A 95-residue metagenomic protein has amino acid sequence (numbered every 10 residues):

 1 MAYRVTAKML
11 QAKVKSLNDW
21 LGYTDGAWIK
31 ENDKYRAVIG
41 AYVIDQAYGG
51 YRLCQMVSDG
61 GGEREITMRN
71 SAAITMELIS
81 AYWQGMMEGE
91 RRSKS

Functional and structural regions predicted by a protein language model:
M1-G40, M56-L78, M86-G89, S93: Negatively charged, low-complexity tracts enriched in Asp/Glu with abundant Ser/Thr
A41-D45: Short, surface-exposed charged micro-motifs
G49-R52: Hydrophobic residues embedded in beta-strands of well-ordered beta-sheets
